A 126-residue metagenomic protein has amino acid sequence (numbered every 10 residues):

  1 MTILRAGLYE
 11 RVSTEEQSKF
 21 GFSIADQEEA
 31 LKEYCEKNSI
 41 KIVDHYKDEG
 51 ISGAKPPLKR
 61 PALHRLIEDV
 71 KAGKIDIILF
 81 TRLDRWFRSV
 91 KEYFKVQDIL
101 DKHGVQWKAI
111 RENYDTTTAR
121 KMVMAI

Functional and structural regions predicted by a protein language model:
M1-I126: Short, structured surface patches at the beginning of a domain
